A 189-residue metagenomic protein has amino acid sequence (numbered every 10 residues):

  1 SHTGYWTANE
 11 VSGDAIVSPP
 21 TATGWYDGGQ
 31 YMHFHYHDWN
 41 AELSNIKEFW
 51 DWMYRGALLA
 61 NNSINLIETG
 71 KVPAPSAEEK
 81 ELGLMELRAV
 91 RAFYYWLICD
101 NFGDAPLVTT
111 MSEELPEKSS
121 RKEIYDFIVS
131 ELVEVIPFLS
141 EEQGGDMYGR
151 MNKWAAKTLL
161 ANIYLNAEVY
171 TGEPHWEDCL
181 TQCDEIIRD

Functional and structural regions predicted by a protein language model:
S1-G28, Y125, L132-F138, R150-D189: An aromatic- and glycine-enriched ligand-binding surface/loop that stacks and positions planar moieties
T23-F102, E114-D126, L132-D146: Conserved, well-structured interaction surfaces
L82, A89, D104, M151-K153 (+1 more regions): Extracellular structured ligand-interaction cores
L97-D100, P106, Q143, N166-G172: Short coil/turn linking the two alpha-helices of tandem helical-hairpin repeats
D104-K122, G172-E177: Short coil/linker segments at helix-helix boundaries
